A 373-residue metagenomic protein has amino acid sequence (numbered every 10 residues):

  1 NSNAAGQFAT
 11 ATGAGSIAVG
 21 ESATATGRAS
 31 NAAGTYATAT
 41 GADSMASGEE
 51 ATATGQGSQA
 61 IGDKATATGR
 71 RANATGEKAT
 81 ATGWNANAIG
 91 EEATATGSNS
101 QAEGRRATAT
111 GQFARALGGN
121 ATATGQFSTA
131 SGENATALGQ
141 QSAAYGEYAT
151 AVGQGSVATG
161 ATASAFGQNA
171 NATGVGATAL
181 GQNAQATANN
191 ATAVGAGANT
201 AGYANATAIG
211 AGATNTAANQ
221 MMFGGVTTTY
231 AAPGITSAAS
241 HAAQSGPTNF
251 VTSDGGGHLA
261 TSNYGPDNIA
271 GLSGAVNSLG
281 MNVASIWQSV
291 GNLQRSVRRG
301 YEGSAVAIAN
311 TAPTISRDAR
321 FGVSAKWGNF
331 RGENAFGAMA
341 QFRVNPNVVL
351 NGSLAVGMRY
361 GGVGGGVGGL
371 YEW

Functional and structural regions predicted by a protein language model:
N1-A4, I17, Q101: Extended, small-residue-rich solenoid/repeat segments and analogous flexible loops that form exposed scaffolds
A9-G15, E21, T26-R28, T35-D43 (+18 more regions): Small/polar residue-rich beta-strand/coil "junction" motifs that cap repeat-based extracellular fibers
A18, A32, A60, A74 (+6 more regions): Alpha-helical heptad-repeat coiled-coil segments that mediate oligomerization/polymerization in large
G255, N263, I269-W373: Beta-stranded membrane pore/translocator domains
